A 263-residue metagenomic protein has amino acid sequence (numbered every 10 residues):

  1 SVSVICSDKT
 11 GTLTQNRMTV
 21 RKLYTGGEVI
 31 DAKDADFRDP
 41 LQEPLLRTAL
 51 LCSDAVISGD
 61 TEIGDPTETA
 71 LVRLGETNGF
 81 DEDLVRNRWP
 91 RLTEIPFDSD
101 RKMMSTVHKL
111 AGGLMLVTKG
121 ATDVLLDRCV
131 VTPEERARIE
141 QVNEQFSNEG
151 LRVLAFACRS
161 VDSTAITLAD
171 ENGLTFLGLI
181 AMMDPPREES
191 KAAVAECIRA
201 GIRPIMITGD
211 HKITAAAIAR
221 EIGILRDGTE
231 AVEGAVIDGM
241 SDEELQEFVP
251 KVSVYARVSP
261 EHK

Functional and structural regions predicted by a protein language model:
S1-K263: Conserved cytosolic headpiece of P-type ATPases
